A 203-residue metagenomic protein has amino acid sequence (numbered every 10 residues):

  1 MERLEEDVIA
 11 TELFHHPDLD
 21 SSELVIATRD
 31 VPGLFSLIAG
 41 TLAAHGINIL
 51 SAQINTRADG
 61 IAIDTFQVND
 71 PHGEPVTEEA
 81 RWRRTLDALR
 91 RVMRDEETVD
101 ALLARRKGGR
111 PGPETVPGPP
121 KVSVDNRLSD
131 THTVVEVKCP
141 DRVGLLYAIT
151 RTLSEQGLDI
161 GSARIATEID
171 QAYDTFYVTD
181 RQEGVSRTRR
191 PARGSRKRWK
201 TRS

Functional and structural regions predicted by a protein language model:
M1-S203: Non-catalytic interaction/regulatory segments
